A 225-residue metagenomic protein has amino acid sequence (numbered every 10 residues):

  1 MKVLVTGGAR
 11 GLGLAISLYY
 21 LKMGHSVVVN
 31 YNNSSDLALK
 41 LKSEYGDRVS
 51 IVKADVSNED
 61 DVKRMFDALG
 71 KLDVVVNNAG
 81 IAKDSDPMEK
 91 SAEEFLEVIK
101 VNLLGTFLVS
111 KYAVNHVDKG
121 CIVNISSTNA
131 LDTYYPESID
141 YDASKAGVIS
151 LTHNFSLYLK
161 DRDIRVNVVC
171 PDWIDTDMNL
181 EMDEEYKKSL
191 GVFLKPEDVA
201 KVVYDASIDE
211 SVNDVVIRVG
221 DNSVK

Functional and structural regions predicted by a protein language model:
A9-R10: Conserved glycine-rich cofactor-binding loop
N78-D84: Conserved NAD(P)H cofactor-binding loop of Rossmann-fold oxidoreductase domains
D86-P87, S91-I99: Substrate-binding pocket helix/loop in short-chain dehydrogenase/reductase
S110, S144, T152: Active-site helix of classical SDR
N115, S156-D161: Alpha-helical segment proximal to the catalytic Tyr-Lys
S127: Residue(s) in the substrate-gating loop at a strand-loop-helix junction that position the organic substrate next
V168, K188-K225: C-terminal helical subdomain
